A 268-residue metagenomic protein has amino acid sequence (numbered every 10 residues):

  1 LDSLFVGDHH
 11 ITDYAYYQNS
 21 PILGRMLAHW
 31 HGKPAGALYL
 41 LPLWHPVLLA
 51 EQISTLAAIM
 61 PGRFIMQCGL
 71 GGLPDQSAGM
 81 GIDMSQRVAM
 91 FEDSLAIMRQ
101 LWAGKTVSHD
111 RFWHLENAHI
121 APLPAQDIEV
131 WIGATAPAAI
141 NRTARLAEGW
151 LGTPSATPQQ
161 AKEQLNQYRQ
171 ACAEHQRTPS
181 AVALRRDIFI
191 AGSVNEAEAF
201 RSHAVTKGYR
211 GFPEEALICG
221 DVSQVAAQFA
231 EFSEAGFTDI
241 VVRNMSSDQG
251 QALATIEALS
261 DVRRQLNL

Functional and structural regions predicted by a protein language model:
L1-L268: Active-site-adjacent structural elements that line small-molecule/cofactor binding pockets in enzymes
